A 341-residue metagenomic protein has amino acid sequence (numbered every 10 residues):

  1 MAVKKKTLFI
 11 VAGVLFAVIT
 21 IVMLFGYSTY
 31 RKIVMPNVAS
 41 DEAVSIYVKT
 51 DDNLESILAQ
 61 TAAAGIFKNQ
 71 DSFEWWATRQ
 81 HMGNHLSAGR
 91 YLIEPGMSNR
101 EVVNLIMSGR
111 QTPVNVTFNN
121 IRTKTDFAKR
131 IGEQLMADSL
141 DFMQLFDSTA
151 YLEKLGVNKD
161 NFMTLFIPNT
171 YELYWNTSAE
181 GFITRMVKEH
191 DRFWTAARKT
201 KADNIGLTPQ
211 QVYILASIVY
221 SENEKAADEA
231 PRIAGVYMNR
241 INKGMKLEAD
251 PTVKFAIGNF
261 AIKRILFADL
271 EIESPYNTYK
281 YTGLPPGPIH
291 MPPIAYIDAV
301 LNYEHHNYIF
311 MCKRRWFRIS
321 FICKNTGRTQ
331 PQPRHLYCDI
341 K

Functional and structural regions predicted by a protein language model:
M1-A2, S108: N-terminal pre-domains immediately preceding structured catalytic cores
A2-D41: N-terminal type II signal-anchor transmembrane helix that functions as the membrane-insertion/stop-transfer segment
A12-F16, A43-S45, G83-H85, R122-D126 (+4 more regions): Short low-complexity stretches enriched in small and charged residues
V14-I21, L92-M97, R232-N242, K246-E248: Short N-terminal signal/transit or membrane-insertion segments and the immediately adjacent low-complexity/disordered
A17-T20, T78, V219: Alpha-helix termini
F25, G65, R110, E222-K225 (+1 more regions): Short coil/turn residues that cap or connect secondary-structure elements
S28-F193: Signal peptide-directed extracytoplasmic domains
N53, T117, M136-L140, Y151-K341: Bacterial extracytoplasmic/cell-wall-associated proteins, especially those involved in peptidoglycan
